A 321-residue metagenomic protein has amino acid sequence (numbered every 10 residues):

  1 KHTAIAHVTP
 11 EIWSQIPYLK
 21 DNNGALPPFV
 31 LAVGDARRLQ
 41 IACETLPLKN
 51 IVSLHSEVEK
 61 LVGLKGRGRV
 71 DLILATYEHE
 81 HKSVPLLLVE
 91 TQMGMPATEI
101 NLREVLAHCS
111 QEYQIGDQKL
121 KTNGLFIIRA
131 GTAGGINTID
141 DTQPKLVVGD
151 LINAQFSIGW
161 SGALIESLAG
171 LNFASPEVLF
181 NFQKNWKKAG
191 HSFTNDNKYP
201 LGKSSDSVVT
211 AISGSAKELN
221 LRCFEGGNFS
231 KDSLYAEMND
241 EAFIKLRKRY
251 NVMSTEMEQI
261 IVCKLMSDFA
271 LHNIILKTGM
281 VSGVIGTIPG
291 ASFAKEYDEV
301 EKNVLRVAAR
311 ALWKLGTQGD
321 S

Functional and structural regions predicted by a protein language model:
K1-I100: N-terminal short beta-loop-beta anion/metal-coordinating cradle
L31, L125-R129, S254, T278-M280: Short glycine-aspartate micro-motif
N50-L61, G116-G124, E218-G227, L315-S321: Flexible, glycine/charged-enriched surface loops at secondary-structure junctions
L61-L64, G68-V70, L87-M93, R103 (+6 more regions): Non-transmembrane, aqueous-exposed alpha-helical and coiled segments at domain scale
T91-A163: A generic, well-ordered mixed alpha/beta core segment in the N-terminal half of proteins
T132-N239, I244, R249: Mid-sequence, gly/pro-rich, charge-dense loop/helix-turn segments that line enzyme active sites
M238-G290: A C-terminal functional module that forms or caps the active site or interfaces directly with catalytic machinery
T287-S321: His/Asp/Glu-rich mid-to-C-terminal helical/loop segments that flank catalytic regions of hydrolases
